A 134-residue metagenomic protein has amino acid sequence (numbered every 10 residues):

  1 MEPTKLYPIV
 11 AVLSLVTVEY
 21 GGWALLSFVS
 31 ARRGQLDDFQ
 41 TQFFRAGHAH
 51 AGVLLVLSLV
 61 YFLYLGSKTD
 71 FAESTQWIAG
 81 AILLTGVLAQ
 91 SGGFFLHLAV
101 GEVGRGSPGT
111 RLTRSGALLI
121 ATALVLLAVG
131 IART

Functional and structural regions predicted by a protein language model:
M1-T134: Polytopic transmembrane helical bundles with strong interfacial aromatic enrichment
